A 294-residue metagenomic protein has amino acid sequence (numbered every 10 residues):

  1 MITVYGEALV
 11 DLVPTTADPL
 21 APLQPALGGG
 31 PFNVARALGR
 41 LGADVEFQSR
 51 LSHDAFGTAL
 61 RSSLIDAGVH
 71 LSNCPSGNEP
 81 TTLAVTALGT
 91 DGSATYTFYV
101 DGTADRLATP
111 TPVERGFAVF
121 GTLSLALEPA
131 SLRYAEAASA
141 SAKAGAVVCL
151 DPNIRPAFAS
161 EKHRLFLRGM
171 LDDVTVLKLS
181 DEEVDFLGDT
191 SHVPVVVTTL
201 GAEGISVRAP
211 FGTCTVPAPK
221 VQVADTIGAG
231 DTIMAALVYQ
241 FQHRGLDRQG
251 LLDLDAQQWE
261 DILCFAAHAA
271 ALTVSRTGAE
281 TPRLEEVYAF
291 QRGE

Functional and structural regions predicted by a protein language model:
M1-H70, T277: Glycine-rich phosphate/adenosyl-contacting loop at the front of the ribokinase-like
T3, D189-E294: Conserved phosphate-binding/catalytic region of the ribokinase-like
V10, P14, H53, I154 (+3 more regions): Short, glycine/acidic-enriched loop or turn micro-motifs at the edges of active sites
L23-Q24, Y96-A104, L125-L127, N153-A159: Short, flexible loop segments at the rims of nucleotide/cofactor-binding pockets, characterized by
R36, L83-A87, G204-R208: Short beta-strand scaffold segments in enzyme catalytic cores
D44-T122, A146, A289-E294: Conserved N-terminal subdomain of the carbohydrate kinase-like
F117, T122-V195, E203-I205: Conserved beta-alpha-beta core of the PfkB/ribokinase-like small-molecule kinase fold
